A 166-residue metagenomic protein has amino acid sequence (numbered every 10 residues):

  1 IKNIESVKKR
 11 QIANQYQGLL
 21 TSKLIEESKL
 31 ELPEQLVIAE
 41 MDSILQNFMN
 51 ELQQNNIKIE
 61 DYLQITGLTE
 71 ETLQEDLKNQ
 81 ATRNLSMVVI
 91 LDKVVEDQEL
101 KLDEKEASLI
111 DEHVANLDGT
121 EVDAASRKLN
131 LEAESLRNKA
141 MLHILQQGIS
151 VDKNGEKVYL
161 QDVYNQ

Functional and structural regions predicted by a protein language model:
I1-Q166: Extended, charged alpha-helical "arm"/coiled-coil substrate-binding scaffolds, typified by the C-terminal helical
